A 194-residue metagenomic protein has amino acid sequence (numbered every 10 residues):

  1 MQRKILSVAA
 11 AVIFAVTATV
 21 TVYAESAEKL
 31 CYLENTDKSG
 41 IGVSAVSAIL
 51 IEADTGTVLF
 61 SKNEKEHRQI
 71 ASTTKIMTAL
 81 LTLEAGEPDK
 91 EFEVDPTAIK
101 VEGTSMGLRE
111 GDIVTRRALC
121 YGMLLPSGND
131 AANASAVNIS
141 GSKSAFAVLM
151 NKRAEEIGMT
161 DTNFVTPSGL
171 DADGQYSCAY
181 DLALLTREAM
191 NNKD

Functional and structural regions predicted by a protein language model:
Q2-A24: Sec-dependent N-terminal signal peptides of Gram-positive bacterial secreted proteins and lipoproteins
A24-Y180, R187-K193: Active-site-adjacent loops and short helices of periplasmic peptidoglycan-processing enzymes
